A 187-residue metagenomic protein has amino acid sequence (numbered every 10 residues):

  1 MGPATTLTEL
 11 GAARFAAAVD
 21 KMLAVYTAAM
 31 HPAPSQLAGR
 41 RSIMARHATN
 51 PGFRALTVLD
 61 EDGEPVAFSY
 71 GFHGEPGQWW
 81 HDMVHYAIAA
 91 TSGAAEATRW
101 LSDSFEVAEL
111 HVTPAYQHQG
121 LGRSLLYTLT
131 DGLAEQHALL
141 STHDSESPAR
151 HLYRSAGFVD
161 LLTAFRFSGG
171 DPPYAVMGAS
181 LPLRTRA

Functional and structural regions predicted by a protein language model:
M1-D20, A28, A187: Conserved N-terminal entry element of GNAT/NAT acetyltransferase domains
L23-L37: Helix-loop element at the rim of GNAT/NAT acetyltransferase active sites that forms part of the acceptor-substrate
Y26, Y153, F158: Conserved active-site tyrosine of GNAT-family acetyltransferases
A33-V66, Y70-P76, A94-E96: Active-site rim helix/loop that mediates acceptor-substrate recognition in acyltransferases
F53-T57, F68, S104, E109 (+1 more regions): Short hydrophobic/aromatic beta-strand element in the GNAT-like acyltransferase core that lines or flanks the acyl-donor
Y70-E109, S168-G170: Conserved acyl-donor/pantetheine-binding loop and adjacent beta-alpha core of acyl/acetyltransferases and related
R99-W100, V107-S124, D144-H151, S155: Conserved glycine-rich acetyl-CoA-binding loop
V112-Q117, T130, L139-R150, R166-Y174 (+1 more regions): Conserved beta-strand-loop-alpha-helix junction that forms the acyl-donor binding cleft
